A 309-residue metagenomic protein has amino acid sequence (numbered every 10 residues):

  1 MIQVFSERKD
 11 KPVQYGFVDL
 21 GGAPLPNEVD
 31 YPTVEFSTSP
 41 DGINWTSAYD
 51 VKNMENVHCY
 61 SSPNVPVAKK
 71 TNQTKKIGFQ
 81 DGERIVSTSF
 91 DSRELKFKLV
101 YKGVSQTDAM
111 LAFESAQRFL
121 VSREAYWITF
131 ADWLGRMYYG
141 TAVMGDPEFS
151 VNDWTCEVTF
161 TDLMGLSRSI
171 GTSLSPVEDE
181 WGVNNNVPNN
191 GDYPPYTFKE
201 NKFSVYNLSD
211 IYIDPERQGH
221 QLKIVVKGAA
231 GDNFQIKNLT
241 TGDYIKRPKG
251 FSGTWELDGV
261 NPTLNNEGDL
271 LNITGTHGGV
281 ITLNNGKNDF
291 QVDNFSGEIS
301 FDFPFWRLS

Functional and structural regions predicted by a protein language model:
M1-Q73: Polar/acidic, low-complexity leader/linker segments enriched in S/T/G and N/D
I2-E7, L174-S309: Intrinsically disordered, low-complexity segments enriched in serine, threonine, and glycine
A48-L99, A112-Q117: Glycine/small-residue-rich interface belts in oligomeric ring/scaffold proteins and their assembly partners
F79-T107, N152-L166, N288: Oligomerization/assembly interface segments of phage tail-like spikes and tubes
S89-R93, L120-S122, S150-W154, E216-Q218 (+2 more regions): Solvent-exposed loop and beta-edge segments used for protein-protein assembly and interaction
V100-W127: Structured, non-membrane catalytic/scaffold regions adjacent to prosthetic-group chemistry
A109-Q117, C156, T172-P176: "Short basic amphipathic alpha-helical interaction patches in structured regions
S122-S169: Short beta-strand and beta-hairpin "edge-sheet" elements
